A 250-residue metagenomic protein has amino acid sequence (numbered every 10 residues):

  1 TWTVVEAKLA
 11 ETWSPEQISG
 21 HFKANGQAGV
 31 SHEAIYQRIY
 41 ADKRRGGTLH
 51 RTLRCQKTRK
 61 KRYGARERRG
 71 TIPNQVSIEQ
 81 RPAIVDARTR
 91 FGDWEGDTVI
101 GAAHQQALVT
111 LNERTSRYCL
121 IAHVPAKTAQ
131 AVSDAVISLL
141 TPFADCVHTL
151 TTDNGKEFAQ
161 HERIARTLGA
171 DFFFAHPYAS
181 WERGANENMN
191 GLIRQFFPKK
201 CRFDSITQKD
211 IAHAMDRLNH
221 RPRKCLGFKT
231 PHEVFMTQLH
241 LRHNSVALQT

Functional and structural regions predicted by a protein language model:
T1-P177, W181-A185, N190-R202, D216 (+2 more regions): Secondary-structure boundary/capping micro-motif
D204-S205, L226-K229: Conserved active-site loop/cleft motifs that coordinate metal ions or position small ligands
D210: Catalytic phosphate/metal-binding cores of nucleic-acid and nucleotide-processing enzymes, i.e., regions that mediate
T230-T250: Charge-patterned, long linear interaction tracts outside catalytic cores
